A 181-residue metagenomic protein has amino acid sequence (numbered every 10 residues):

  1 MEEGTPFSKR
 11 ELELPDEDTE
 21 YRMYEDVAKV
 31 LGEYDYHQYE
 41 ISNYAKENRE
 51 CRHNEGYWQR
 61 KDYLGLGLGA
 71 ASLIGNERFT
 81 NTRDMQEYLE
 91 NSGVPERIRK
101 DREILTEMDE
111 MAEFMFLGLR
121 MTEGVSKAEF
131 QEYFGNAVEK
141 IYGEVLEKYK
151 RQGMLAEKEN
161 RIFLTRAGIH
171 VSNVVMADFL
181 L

Functional and structural regions predicted by a protein language model:
M1-N136: C-terminal scaffold of the Radical SAM
I41, I141, E159-N160: Residue-level detector of family-conserved "landmark" positions at structurally sensitive sites
G135-K150: Short amphipathic alpha-helical interaction segments
K150-N160: A short, conserved structural fragment
R161-T165: Minor-groove-contacting beta-hairpin "wing" of winged helix-turn-helix DNA-binding domains
A167-L181: Short, amphipathic alpha-helical interaction segments positioned at domain boundaries
